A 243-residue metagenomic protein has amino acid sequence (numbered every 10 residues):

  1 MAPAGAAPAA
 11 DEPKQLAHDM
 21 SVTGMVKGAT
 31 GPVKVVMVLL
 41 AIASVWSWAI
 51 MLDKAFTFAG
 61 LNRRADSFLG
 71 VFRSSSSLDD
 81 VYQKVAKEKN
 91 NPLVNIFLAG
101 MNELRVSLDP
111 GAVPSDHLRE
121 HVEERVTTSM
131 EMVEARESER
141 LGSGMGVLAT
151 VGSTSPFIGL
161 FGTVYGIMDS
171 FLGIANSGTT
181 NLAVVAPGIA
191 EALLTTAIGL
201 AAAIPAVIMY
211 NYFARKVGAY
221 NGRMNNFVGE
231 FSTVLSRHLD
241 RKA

Functional and structural regions predicted by a protein language model:
A2-G70: Hydrophobic membrane-targeting segments
E12-Q15, N62-I158, I167-N181, I208-A243: Predominantly long cytosolic amphipathic alpha-helical stalk/bundle segments
G24-K27, G146, A183, P187 (+1 more regions): Pre-signature/interface helix of ABC/ABC-like ATPase nucleotide-binding domains
G31-M37, R140-A149, T195: N-terminal membrane-entry
V38-L61, L160, I167, A202-V217: Alpha-helical transmembrane segments
G178-A192: Hydrophobic alpha-helical transmembrane segments and adjacent short intramembrane/lumenal linkers of inner/organellar
A192-A206: Hydrophobic alpha-helical transmembrane segments of polytopic membrane proteins
